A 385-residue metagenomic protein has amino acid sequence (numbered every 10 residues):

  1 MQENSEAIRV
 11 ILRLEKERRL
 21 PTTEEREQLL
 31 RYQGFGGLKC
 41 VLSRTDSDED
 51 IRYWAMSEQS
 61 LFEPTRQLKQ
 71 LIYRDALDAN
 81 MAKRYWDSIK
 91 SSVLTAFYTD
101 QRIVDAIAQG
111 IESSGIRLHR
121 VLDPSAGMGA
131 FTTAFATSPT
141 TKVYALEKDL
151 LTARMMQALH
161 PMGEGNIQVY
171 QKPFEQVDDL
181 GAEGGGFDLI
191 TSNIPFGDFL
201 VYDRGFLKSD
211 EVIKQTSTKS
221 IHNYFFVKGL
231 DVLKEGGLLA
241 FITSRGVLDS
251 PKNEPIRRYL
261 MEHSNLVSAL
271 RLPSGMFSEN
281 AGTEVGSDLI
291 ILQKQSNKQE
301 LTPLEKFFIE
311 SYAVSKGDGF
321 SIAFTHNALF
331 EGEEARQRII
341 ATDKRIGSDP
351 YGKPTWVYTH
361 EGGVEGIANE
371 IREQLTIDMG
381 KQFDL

Functional and structural regions predicted by a protein language model:
M1-L159, G163: Class I S-adenosyl-L-methionine
V104-S114, R120-T137, A145, K172-D178 (+2 more regions): Conserved proline-anchored active-site loop of SAM-dependent methyltransferases that bridges a beta-strand
L118, G186-F187, L266, S287: Local beta-strand N-terminus motif with an aromatic residue
K142, N166-Q168, N265-S268: Conserved beta-strand segments of alpha/beta enzyme cores
K148-L150, T216-S278, S287-I291: Conserved Class I SAM-dependent methyltransferase catalytic core
E164-F174: Conserved SAM-binding strand-loop segment of SAM-dependent methyltransferases
F196-G197, G246-L248, M276, S296-K298: Conserved nucleotide-binding/hydrolysis micro-motifs of P-loop NTPases
E279-D384: Flexible, glycine-/basic-rich loop-and-beta segments that form/coincide with the SAM-dependent methyltransferase
